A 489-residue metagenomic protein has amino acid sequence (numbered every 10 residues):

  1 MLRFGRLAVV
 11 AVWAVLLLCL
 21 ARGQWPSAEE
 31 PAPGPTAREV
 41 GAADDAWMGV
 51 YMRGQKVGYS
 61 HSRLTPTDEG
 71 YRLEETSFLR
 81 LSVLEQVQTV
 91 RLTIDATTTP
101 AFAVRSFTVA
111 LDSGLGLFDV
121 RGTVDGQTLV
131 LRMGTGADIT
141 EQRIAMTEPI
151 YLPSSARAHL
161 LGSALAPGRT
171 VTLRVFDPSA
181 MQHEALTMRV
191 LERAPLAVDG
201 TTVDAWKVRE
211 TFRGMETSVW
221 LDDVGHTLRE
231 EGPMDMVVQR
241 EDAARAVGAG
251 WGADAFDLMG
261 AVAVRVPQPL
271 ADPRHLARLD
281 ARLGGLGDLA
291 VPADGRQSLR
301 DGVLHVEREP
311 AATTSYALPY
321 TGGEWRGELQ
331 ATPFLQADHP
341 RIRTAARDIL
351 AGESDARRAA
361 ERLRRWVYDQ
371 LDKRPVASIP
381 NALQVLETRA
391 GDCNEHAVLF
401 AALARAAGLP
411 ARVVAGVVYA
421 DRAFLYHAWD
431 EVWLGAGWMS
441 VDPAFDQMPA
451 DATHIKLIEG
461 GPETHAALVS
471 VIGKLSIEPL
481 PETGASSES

Functional and structural regions predicted by a protein language model:
M1-T128, M133-M146, A156-Y320, D451 (+3 more regions): Acidic, serine/threonine-rich low-complexity disordered tracts
L7, L20, A345, I349 (+3 more regions): Generic, well-ordered alpha-helical scaffold segments in large soluble proteins
P26-P31, D199-K207, R213-M215, V219 (+3 more regions): Hydrophobic/aromatic-rich core segments of domains that either
Y51, E148, G200, V262 (+11 more regions): Solvent-exposed, flexible loop/coil residues
G54, A359-L363, R389-A404: Active-site nucleophilic cysteine motif
Q55, L383-Q384, T453-I455: Flexible, active-site-adjacent loop/turn segments at secondary-structure boundaries
L152: An acidic-aromatic pocket/loop used at catalytic or ligand-binding sites
A312, A317-G391, G461-A466, I472-S489: Secondary-structure boundary elements
